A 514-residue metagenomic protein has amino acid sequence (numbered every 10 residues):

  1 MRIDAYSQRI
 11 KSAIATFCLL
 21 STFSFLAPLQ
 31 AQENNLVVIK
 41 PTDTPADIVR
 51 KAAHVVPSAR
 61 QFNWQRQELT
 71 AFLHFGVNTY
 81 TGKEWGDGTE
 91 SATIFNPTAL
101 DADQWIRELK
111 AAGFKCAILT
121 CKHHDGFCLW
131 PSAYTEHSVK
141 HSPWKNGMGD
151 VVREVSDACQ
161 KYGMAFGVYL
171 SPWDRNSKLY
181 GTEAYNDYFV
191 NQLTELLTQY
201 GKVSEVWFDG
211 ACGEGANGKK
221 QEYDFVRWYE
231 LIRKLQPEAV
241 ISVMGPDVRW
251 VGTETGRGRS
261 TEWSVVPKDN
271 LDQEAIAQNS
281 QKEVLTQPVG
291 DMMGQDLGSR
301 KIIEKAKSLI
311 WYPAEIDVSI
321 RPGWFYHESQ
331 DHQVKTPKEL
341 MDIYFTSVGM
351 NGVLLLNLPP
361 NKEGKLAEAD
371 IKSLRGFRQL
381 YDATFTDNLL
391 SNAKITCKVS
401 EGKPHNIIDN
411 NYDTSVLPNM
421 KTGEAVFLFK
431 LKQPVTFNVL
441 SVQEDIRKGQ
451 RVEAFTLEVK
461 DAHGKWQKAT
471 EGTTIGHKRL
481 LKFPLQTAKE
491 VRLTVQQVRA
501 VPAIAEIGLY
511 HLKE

Functional and structural regions predicted by a protein language model:
M1-R9: N-terminal secretory signal peptides that target proteins for export/translocation
I3-D4, F25, W466: N-terminal targeting/secretion presequences
I14-F25: Bacterial N-terminal signal peptides
Q32-G423, L428-Q443, Q450-R451, V459-D461 (+3 more regions): Mature catalytic domains of secreted/periplasmic carbohydrate-active enzymes
Q486-E490: Extracellular Ig-like/FN3 beta-sandwich strand-entry sites
I507: Aromatic-rich beta-strand patches that line glycan-recognition/binding surfaces of extracellular proteins
